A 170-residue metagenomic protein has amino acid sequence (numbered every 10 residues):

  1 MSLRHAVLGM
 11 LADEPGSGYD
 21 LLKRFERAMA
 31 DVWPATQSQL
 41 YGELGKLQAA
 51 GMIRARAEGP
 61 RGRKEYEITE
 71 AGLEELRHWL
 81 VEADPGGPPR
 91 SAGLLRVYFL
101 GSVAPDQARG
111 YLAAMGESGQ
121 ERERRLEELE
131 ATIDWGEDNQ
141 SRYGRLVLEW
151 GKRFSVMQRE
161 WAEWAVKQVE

Functional and structural regions predicted by a protein language model:
M1-P89: Basic helix-turn-helix/winged-helix DNA-binding cores and closely related short helical interaction motifs
G45, E70, E74, L95 (+3 more regions): Generic structural signal for well-ordered, non-membrane alpha-helices
H78-E128: Amphipathic alpha-helical dimerization/coiled-coil segments that flank or bridge DNA-binding/regulatory modules
R109, G116, E123, E130 (+4 more regions): Heptad-repeat amphipathic alpha-helical coiled-coil interaction surface used for oligomerization/assembly
E127-V147: Acidic interhelical loop/turn segments
Q168-E170: Long amphipathic alpha-helical coiled-coil segments
